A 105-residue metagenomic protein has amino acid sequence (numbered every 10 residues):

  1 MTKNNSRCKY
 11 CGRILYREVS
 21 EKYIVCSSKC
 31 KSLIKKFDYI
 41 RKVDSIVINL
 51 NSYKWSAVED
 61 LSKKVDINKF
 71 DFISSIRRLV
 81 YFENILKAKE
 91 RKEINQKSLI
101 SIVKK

Functional and structural regions predicted by a protein language model:
M1-N4, Y16-S20: Short, flexible, mixed-charge glycine/proline-rich loop motifs that serve as phosphate/nucleic-acid-contacting
C8-C11, C26: Short cysteine-rich clusters marking metal-coordination/redox-active sites
E21-L33: Cysteine-rich micro-motifs
C30-S45: Short metal-binding segments enriched for Cys and/or His
S52-A57: Short capping segments at the starts of secondary-structure elements
D60-S62: A short acidic, leucine-rich amphipathic alpha-helix
I67-R78: Short amphipathic alpha-helical interaction segments
V80-R91: A short, conserved structural fragment
